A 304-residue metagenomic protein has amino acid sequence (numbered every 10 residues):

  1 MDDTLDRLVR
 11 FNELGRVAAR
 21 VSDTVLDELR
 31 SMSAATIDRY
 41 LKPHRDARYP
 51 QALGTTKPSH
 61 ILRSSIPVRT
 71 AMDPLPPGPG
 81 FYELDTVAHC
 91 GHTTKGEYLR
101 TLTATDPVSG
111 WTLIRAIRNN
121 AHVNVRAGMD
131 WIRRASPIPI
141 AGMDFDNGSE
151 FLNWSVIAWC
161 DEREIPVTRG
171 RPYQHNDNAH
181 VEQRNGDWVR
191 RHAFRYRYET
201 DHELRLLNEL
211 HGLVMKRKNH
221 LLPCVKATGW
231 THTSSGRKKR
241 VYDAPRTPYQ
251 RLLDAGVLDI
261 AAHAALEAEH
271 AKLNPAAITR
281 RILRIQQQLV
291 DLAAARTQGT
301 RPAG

Functional and structural regions predicted by a protein language model:
M1-G142, N147-G304: Secondary-structure boundary/capping micro-motif
